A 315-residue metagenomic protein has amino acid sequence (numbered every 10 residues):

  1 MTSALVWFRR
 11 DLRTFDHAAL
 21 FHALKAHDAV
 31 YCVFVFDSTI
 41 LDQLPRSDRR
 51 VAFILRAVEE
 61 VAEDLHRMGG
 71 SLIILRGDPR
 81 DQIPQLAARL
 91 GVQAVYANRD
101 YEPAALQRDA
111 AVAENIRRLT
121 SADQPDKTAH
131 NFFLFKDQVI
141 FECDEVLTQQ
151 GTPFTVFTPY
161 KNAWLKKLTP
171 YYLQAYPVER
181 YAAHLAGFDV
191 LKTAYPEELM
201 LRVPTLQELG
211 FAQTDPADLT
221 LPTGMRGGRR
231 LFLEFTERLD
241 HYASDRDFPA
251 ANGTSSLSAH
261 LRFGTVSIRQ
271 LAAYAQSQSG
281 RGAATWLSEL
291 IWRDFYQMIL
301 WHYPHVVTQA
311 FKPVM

Functional and structural regions predicted by a protein language model:
M1-Y172, Y176, G282: Trp/Phe/Arg-rich N-terminal binding region typifying the photolyase-homology
T152-V314: Glycine/tryptophan-enriched, flexible segments
